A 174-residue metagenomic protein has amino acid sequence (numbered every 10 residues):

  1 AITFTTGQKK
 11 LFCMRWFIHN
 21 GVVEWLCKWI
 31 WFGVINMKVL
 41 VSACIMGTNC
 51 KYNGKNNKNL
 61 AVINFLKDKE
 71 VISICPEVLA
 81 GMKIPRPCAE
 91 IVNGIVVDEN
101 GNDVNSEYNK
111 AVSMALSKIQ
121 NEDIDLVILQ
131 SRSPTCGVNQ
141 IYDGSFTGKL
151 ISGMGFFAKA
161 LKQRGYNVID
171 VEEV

Functional and structural regions predicted by a protein language model:
A1, V22-E24, V34: Acidic, Ala/Val/Gly-enriched low-complexity intrinsically disordered segments
K9-K10: Polybasic, lysine-rich low-complexity intrinsically disordered segments
W16, W25, W29-W31: Tryptophan (W) side chains
N36-V39: Extreme N-terminal starter segment of soluble prokaryotic enzymes
C44, Q130-S133, E173: Short, well-ordered beta-to-alpha junction loops that form the rim of enzyme active sites and present histidine/acidic
N57-V97: Short, surface-exposed acidic-centric catalytic microdomains
L79, A89-I91, I95-I119, K149-V174: Divalent-metal-activated hydrolytic enzyme cores
Q130-S145: Internal, conserved structured core segments that host functional sites
